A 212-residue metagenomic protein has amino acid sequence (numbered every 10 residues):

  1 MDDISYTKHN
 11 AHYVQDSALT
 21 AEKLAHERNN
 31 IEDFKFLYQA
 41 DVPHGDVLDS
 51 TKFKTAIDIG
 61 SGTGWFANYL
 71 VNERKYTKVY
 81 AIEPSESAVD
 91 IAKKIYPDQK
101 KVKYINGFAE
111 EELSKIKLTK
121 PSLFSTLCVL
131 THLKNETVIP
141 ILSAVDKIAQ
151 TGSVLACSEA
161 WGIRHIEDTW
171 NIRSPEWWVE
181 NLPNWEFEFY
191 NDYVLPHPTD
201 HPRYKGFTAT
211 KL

Functional and structural regions predicted by a protein language model:
M1-F53, I59-K101, N106-I116, L133-P140 (+2 more regions): Class I (Rossmann-like) S-adenosyl-L-methionine-dependent methyltransferase catalytic domain, capturing the SAM-binding
K54, S122: Conserved acidic residues
S125: A conserved beta-strand element that flanks and buttresses the S-adenosyl-L-methionine
C128-H132: Short catalytic micro-motifs in class I SAM-dependent methyltransferases
K147-I148: Conserved helix-to-beta-strand junction in the class I
